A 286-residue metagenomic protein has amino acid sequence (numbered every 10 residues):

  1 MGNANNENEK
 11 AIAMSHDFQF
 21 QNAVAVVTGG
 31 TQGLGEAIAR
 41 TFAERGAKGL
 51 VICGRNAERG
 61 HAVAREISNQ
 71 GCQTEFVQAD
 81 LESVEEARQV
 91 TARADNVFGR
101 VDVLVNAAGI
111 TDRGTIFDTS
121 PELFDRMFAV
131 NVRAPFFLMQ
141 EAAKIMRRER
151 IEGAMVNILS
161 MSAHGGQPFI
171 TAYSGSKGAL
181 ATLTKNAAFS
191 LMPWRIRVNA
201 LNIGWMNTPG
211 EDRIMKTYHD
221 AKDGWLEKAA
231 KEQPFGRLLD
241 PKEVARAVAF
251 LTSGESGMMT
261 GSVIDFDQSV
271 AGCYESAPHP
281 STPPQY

Functional and structural regions predicted by a protein language model:
A11-H16, G165, T260-Y286: Short C-terminal tail/terminal secondary-structure segment of NAD(P)H-dependent dehydrogenase/reductase domains
V24, T31-Q32, N56: Conserved glycine-rich cofactor-binding loop
V105, M192, R197, M259-G261: Short, small/polar-rich loop/turn modules that mediate ligand/substrate recognition or access, typified
T115-I116, L123-D125, A229: Substrate-binding pocket helix/loop in short-chain dehydrogenase/reductase
M139, S176, T184: Active-site helix of classical SDR
K144, F189-P193, G257: Alpha-helical segment proximal to the catalytic Tyr-Lys
S160: Residue(s) in the substrate-gating loop at a strand-loop-helix junction that position the organic substrate next
